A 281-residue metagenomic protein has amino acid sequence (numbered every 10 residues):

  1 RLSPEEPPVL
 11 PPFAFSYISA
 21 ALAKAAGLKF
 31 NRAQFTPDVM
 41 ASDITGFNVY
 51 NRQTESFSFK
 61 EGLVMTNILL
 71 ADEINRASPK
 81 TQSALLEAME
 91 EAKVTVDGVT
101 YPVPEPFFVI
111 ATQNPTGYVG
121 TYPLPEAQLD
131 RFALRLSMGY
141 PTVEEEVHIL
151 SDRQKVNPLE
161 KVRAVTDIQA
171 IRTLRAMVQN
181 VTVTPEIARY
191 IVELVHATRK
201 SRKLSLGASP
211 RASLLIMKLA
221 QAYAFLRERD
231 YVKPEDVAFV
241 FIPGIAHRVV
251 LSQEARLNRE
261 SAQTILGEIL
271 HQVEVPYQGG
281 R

Functional and structural regions predicted by a protein language model:
R1-F13, V192: Pre-Walker A (pre-P-loop) alpha-helix and adjacent loop at the N terminus of AAA/AAA+ ATPase modules, a conserved
P8-T36: Walker A/P-loop
L28-A41, G98-E105: Short beta-strand-centered segment that lines the nucleotide-binding/catalytic pocket of NTP-utilizing
Y50-L70: Conserved alpha-helical scaffold flanking the Walker A/P-loop in AAA+ ATPase domains
N51-S56, A77, T81, M89-V181 (+1 more regions): Canonical AAA+ ATPase core
D72-E73, A84: Walker B catalytic acidic pair
K161-I216: Conserved AAA+ ATPase small/helical "lid" subdomain
K200-R281: C-terminal engagement/docking regions of AAA+ P-loop ATPases
